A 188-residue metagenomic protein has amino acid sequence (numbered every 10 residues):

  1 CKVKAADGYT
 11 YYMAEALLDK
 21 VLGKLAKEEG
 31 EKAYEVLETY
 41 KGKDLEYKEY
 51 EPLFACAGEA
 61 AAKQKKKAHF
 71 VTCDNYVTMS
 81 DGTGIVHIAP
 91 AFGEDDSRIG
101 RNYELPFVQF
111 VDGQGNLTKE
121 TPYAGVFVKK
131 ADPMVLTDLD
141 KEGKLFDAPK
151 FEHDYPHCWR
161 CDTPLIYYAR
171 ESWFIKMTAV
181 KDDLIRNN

Functional and structural regions predicted by a protein language model:
C1-I85, E94-S97: Protease-associated
K2-D7, K27, Y47, S80-N188: Residue patterns forming the tRNA-binding/recognition surfaces of aminoacyl-tRNA synthetases and related DALR
